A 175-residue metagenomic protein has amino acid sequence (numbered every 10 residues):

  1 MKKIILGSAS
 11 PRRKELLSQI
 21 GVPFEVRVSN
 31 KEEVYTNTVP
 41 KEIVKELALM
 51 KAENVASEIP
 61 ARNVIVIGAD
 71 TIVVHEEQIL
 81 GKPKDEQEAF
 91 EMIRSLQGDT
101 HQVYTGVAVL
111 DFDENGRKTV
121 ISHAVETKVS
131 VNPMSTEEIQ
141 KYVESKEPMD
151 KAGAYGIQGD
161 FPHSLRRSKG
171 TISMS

Functional and structural regions predicted by a protein language model:
M1-I67, H75-I79: N-terminal polybasic phosphate/anion-binding patch
M1-Q19, D99, T119, E126-S175: GST superfamily/GST-like fold recognition
L17, A48, D70, A89 (+2 more regions): Residue-level signal for inorganic ion chemistry
V22, R62, A69, D99-T105 (+1 more regions): A generic structural signal for short beta-strands and their flanking turns/coil linkers
I43, T71-H101, V131-P133: Active-site-adjacent loop/tail segments of enzyme domains
T71-V74, V103-D111, Y155: Short beta-strand scaffold segments in enzyme catalytic cores
V74, L110-F112, N132, R166-R167: Short beta-strand-to-turn element immediately C-terminal to the catalytic PLP-Schiff-base lysine in fold type I
F90-L96, G106-S122, E126-T127: Anionic-ligand binding region
